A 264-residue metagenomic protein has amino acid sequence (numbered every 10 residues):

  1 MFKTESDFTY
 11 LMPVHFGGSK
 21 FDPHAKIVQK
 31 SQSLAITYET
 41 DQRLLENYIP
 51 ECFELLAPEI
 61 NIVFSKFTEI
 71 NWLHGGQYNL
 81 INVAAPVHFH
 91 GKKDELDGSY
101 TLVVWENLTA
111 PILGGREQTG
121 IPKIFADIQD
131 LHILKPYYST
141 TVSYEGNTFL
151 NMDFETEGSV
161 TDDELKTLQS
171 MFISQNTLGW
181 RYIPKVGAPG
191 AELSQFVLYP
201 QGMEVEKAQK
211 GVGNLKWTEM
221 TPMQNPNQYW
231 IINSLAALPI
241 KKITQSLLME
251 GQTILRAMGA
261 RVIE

Functional and structural regions predicted by a protein language model:
F2-G17, R116-E264: Interaction-surface and assembly-scaffold signal
P13-K20, Q29, S33-A35, Q42-L44 (+1 more regions): Structured soluble/peripheral alpha/beta segments that form catalytic or ligand/cofactor-binding pockets
P23-A25: Short, charged/polar, low-complexity loop and linker segments that flank or interrupt alpha-helical bundles
I27, L34, Y38, E219 (+1 more regions): Aromatic-acidic/polar surface patches that form glycan- and anion
Y48-P50: Short active-site loop/helix that positions an aromatic residue
